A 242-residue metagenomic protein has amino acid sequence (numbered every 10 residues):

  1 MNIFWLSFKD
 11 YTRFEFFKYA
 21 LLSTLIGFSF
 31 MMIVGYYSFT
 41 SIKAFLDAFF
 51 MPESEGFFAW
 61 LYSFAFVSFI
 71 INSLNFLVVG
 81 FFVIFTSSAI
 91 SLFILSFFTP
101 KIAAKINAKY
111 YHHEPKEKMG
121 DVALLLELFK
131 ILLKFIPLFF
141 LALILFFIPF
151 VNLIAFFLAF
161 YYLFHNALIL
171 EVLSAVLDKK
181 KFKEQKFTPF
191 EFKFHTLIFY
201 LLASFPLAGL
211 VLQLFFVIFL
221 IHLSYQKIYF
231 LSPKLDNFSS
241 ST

Functional and structural regions predicted by a protein language model:
M1-F8, F49-Y62, A89-L125, N166-K186 (+1 more regions): Membrane-interface segments at transmembrane-helix boundaries
S7-L25, P115-A142, L168-L173, L177-A203: Interfacial aromatic "cap" segments that immediately flank transmembrane helices in multipass membrane proteins
Y19-A20, S68, N72, F76 (+2 more regions): Residue-level signature of transmembrane alpha-helical entry/exit and packing/kink sites in multi-pass membrane
Y19-I42: Hydrophobic alpha-helical transmembrane segments of multi-pass membrane transport/permease proteins
M31, N72, A203-L207: Membrane-embedded alpha-helical bundles that form the substrate/pore pathway in multi-pass transport systems
S38-F81, E117-L138: Long, highly hydrophobic alpha-helical transmembrane signal-anchor segments
S73-A104, F146-A175, L207-L231: Selective recognition of hydrophobic, aromatic-rich stretches within alpha-helical transmembrane segments of polytopic
F187-T242: Long hydrophobic alpha-helical segments typical of transmembrane helices together with their membrane-interfacial
